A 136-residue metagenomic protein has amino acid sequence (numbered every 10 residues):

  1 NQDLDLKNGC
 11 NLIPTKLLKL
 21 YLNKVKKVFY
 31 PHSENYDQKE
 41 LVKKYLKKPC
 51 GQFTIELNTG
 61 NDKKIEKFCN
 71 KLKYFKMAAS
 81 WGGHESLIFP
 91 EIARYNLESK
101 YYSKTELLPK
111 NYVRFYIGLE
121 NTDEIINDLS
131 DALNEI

Functional and structural regions predicted by a protein language model:
N1-E85, L97-L107: Conserved small-domain helix->loop->beta segment predominantly found in fold-type I
T59, S86-I136: PLP-dependent enzyme catalytic core of the Aspartate aminotransferase-like
